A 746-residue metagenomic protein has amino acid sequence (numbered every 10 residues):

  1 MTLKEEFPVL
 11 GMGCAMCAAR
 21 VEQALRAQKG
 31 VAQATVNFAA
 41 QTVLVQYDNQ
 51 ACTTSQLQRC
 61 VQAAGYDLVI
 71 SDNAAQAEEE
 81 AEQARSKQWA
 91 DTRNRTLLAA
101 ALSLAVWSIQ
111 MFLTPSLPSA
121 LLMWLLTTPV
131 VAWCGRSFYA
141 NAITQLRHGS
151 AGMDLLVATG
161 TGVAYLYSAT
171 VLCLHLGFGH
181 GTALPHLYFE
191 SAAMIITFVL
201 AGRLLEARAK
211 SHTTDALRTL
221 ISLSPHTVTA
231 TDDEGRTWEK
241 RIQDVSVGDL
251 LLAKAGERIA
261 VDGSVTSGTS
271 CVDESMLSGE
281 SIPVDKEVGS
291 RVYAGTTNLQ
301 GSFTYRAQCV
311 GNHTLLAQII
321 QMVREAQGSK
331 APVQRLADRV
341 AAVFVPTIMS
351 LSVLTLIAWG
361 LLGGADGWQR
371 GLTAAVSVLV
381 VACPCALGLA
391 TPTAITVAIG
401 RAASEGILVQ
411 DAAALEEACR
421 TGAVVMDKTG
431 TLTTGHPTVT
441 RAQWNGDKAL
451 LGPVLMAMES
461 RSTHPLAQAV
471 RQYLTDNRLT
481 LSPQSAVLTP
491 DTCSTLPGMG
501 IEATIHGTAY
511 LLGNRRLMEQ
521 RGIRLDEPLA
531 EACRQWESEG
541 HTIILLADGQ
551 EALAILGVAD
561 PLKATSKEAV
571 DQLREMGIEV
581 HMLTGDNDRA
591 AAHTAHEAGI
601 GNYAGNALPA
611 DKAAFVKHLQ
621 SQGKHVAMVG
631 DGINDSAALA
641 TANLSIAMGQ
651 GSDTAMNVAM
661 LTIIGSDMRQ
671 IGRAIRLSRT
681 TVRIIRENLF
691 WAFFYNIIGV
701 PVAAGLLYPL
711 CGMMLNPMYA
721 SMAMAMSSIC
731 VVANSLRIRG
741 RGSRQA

Functional and structural regions predicted by a protein language model:
M1-S119, K210, T219, R236-E239 (+4 more regions): Flexible metal-binding regulatory segments at protein termini and peripheral loops
T2-L3, A19, I505-G507, A547-E687: Conserved ATP-binding TGD loop and adjacent catalytic N/P-domain core of P-type ATPases
K29-A51, S55, H186-F189, R218-H313 (+3 more regions): Conserved cytosolic catalytic loops of P-type ATPases
Q62-E80, A120-M123, T127-T227, T231 (+6 more regions): Actuator/coupling domain of P-type ATPases
L97-A105, R335-G363, A375-C383, G388-T393 (+1 more regions): Bilayer-spanning, highly hydrophobic alpha-helical transmembrane segments
S103, L466, D476-H593, L608: Signature of the cytosolic headpiece of P-type E1-E2 ATPases
F112-S116, R147, L166, R401 (+7 more regions): Membrane-embedded alpha-helical bundles of multi-pass transporters
L277, L336, T373, C383-M458 (+3 more regions): Conserved catalytic phosphorylation-site environment of P-type ATPases
